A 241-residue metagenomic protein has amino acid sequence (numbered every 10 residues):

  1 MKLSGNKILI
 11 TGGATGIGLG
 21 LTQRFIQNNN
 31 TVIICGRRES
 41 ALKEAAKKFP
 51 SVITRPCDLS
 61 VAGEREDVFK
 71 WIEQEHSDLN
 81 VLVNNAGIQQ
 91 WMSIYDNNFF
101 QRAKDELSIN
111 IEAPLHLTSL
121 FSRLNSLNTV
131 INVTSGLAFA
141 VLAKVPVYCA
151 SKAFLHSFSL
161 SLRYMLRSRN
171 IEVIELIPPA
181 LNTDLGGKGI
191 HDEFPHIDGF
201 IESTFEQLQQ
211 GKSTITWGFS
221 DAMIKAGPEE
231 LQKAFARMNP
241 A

Functional and structural regions predicted by a protein language model:
G12-G16: Conserved glycine-rich cofactor-binding loop
N28-E44: Conserved glycine-rich Rossmann-like NAD(P)H-binding loop of the short-chain dehydrogenase/reductase
K48-G63: Rossmann-fold cofactor-recognition segment
E66, Q89-K104, K144-V147: Conserved mid-core segment of classical short-chain dehydrogenase/reductases
T118, S151: Active-site helix of classical SDR
S135: Residue(s) in the substrate-gating loop at a strand-loop-helix junction that position the organic substrate next
E175-L176, T183, G187-E229: C-terminal helical subdomain
